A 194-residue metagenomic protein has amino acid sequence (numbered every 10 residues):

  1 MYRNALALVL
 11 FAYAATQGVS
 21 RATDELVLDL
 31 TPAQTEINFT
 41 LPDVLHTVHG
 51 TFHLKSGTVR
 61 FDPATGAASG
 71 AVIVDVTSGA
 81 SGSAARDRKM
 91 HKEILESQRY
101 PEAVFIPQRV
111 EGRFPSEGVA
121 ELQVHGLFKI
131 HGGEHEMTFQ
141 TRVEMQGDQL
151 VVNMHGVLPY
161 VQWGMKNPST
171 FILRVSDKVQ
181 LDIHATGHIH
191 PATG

Functional and structural regions predicted by a protein language model:
M1-N4: Positively charged n-region of N-terminal signal peptides that target proteins for export
V9-G18: Hydrophobic h-region of N-terminal signal peptides that target proteins for export in Gram-negative bacteria
G18-G194: Low-complexity, acidic/polar, glycine-enriched regions of mature
